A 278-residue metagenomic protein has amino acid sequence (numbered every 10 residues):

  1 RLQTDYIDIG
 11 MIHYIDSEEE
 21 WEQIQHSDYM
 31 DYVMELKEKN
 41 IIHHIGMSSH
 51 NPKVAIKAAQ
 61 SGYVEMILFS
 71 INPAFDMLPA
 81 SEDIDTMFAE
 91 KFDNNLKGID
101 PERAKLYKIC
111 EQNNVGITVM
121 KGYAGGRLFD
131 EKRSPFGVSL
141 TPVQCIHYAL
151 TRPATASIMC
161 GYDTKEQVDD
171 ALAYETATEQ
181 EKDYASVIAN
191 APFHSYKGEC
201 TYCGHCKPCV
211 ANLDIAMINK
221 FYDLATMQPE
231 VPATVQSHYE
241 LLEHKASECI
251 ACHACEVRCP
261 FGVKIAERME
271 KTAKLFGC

Functional and structural regions predicted by a protein language model:
R1-E20: Active-site groove signature of glycoside hydrolases
I12, D163, A173, D223 (+1 more regions): Short amphipathic alpha-helical surface patches that mediate protein-protein
Y14-M217, M227-L241, E267: Beta/alpha (TIM)-barrel catalytic core signal, keyed to glycine-rich beta->alpha loops juxtaposed to Asp/Glu that bind
C200-C209, C249-C255, C259: Short cysteine clusters
V210-T226, V257, F261-L275: Iron-sulfur (Fe-S) cluster-binding segments and ferredoxin-like electron-carrier domains, especially [2Fe-2S]
E240-A254, A266, C278: Iron-sulfur-cluster electron-transfer modules
